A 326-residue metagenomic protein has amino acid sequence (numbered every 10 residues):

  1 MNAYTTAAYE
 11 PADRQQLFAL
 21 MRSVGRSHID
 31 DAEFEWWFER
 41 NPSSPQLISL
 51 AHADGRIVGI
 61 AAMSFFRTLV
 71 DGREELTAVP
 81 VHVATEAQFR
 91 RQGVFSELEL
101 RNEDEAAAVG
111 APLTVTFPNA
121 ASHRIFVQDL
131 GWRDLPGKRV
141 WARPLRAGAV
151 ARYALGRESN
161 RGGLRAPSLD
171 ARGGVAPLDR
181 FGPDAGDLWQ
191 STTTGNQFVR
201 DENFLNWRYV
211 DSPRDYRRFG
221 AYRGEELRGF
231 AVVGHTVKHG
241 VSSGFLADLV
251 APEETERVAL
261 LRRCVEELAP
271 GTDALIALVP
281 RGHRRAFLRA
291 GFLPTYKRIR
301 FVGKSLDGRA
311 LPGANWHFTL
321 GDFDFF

Functional and structural regions predicted by a protein language model:
M1-F38, P42-I57, M63-F65, E75-V79 (+3 more regions): Short amphipathic alpha-helix that is part of the acyltransferase structural core
I29, E39-L50, G59, V127 (+2 more regions): A short helix-loop-beta-strand connector motif used in the catalytic cores of GNAT acetyltransferases and, in some
A51, M63, T85, V233-H235: GNAT/GCN5-related N-acetyltransferase fold signature
R56-I60, E226-G229: Glycine-rich acetyl-CoA-binding "A-motif" of GNAT/NAT acetyltransferases
E74-A87, V241-P252: Conserved acetyl-CoA binding element of GNAT-fold acetyltransferases
T85, R90-D104, E254-E267: Conserved acetyl-CoA-binding loop-helix of GNAT-fold acetyltransferases
P112-G163, V232-V258, R262-F326: Active-site/acyl-donor-binding loops of N-acyltransferases
G182-T236: Non-catalytic interaction/regulatory modules that flank or connect domains
